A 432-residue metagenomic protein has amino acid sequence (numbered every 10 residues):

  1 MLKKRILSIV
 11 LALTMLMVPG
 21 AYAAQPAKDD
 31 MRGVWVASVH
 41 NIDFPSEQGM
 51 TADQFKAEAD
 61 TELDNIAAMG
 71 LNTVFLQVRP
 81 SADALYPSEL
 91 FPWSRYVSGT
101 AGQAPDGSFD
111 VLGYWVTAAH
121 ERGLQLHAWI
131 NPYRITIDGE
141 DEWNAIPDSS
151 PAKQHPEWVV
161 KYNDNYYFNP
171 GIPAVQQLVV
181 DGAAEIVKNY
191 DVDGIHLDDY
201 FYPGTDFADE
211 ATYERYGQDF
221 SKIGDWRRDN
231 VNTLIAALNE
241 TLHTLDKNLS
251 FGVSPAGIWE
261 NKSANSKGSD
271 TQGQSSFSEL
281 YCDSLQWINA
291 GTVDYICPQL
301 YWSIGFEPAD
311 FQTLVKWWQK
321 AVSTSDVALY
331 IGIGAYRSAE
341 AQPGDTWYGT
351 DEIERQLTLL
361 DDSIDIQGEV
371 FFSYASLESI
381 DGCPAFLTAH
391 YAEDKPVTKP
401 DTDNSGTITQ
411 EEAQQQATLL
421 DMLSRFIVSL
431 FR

Functional and structural regions predicted by a protein language model:
M17-Q25: Sec-dependent signal peptide cleavage junction
D29, W35-A57, H127-A128, Y133-E185 (+2 more regions): Active-site-adjacent "subsite" loops/lids of carbohydrate-active enzymes
S38, G252-Q272, L300, L314 (+1 more regions): Active-site clefts of carbohydrate-active enzymes
A57-D83, N189-D193, V293: Catalytic domains of carbohydrate-active enzymes, especially glycoside hydrolases
M69-D106: Aromatic-lined carbohydrate-binding/catalytic grooves of carbohydrate-active enzymes
A84-G99, R134-Y162, Y200-D219, K262-G273: Aromatic- and acidic-residue-enriched segments that line the glycan-binding/catalytic groove of carbohydrate-active
Q125-I137, H196-D199, R227-S276, A328-Y336: Aromatic-lined carbohydrate-recognition surfaces of secreted/lumenal glycan-active proteins
Y281-L285, N289-E307, T324-G406: Substrate-binding cleft of secreted/luminal carbohydrate-active enzymes
